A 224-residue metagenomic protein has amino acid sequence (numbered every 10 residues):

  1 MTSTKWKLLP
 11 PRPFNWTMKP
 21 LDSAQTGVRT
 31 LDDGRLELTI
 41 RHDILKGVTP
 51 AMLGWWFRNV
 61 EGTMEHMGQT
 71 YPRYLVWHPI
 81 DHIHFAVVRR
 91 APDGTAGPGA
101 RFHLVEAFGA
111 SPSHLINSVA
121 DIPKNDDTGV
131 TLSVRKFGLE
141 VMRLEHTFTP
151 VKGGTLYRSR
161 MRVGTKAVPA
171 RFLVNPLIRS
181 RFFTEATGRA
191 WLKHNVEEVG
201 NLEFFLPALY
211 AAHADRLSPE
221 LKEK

Functional and structural regions predicted by a protein language model:
T2-R35, P150-K224: Terminal "cap-and-tail" regions of soluble proteins that handle hydrophobic small molecules
S3-D93: Hydrophobic ligand-binding cavity/cleft-lining segments
L36, L139-E140: Short, glycine/acidic-rich beta->alpha junctions
I40-V48, K136, F183-A190, H194: Conserved aromatic-histidine-acidic binding/catalytic patches
R41-I44, N117-D121, R143-P150, M161-V163: Hydrophobic/aromatic beta-strand elements that line small-molecule binding cavities or substrate pockets in beta-rich
K46-P50, I122-D126, T147-L156: A short, structured loop/turn motif at beta-sheet edges
R73-L139: Glycine-rich portal/gate segments that line the openings of hydrophobic small-molecule binding cavities
